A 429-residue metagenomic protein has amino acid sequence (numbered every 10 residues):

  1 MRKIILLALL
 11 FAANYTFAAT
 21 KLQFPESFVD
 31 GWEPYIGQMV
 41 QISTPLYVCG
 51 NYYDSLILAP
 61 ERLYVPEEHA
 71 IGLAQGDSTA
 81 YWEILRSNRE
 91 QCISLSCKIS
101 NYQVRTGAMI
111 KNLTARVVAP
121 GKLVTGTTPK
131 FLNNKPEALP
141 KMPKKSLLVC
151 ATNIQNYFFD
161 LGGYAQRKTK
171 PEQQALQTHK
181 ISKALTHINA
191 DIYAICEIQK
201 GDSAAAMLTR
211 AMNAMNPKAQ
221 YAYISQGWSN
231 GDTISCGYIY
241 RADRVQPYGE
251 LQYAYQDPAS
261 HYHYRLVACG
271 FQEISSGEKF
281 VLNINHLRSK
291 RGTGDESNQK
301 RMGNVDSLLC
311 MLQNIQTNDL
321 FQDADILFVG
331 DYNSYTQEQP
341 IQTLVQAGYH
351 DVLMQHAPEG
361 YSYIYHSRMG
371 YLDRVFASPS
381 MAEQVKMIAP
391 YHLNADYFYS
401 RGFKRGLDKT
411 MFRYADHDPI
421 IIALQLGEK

Functional and structural regions predicted by a protein language model:
I4-A13: Sec-dependent N-terminal signal peptides
A18-T152, N156-G163, E172-H179, A214 (+2 more regions): Extended non-catalytic accessory segments flanking core domains
K21, E26-Q38, I42, I99-N101 (+7 more regions): Metal-dependent phosphoester-hydrolase catalytic domains
Y35-G37, E90, K144, I234 (+3 more regions): Extracytoplasmic
M39, C49-A74, E172-Q174, T178 (+5 more regions): Extracytoplasmic, non-cytosolic globular domains
Y47-V48, I154-F158, I198-D202, G227-T233 (+7 more regions): Solvent-exposed loop/turn segments at secondary-structure junctions within structured extracellular/periplasmic domains
P120-S235, K300-C310, L320-D325, D396-F412 (+2 more regions): N-terminal, active-site-proximal structural segment of metallo-dependent hydrolase catalytic domains
S203-L287: Structured beta-strand-rich core segments of catalytic domains in phosphoester-bond hydrolases
